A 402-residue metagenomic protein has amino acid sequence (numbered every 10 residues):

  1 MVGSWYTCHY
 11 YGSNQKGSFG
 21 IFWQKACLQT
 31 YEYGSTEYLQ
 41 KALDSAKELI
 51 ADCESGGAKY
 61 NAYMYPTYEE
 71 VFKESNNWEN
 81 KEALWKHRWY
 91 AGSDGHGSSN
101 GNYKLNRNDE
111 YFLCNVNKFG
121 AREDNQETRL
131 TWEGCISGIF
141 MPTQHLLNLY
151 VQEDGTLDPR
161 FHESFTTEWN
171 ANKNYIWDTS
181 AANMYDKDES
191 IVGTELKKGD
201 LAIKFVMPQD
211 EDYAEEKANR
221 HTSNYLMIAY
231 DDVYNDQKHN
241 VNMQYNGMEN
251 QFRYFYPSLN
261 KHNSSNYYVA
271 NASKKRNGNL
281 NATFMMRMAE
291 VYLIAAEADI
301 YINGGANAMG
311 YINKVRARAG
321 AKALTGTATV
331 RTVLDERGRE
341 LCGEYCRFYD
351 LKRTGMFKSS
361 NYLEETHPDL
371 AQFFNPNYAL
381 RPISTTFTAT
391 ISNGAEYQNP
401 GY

Functional and structural regions predicted by a protein language model:
V2, E37, K41-D44, E48 (+8 more regions): Extracytoplasmic/secreted proteins, especially bacterial periplasmic and envelope-associated proteins
V2-G3, I203, A389: Hydrophobic transmembrane signal anchors and adjacent membrane-proximal interface regions, especially in viral
S4-T7, Y11, L293, I300: Specific register positions within alpha-helical solenoid repeats of the TPR/Sel1-like families, i.e., one
T7-L226: An aromatic- and glycine-enriched ligand-binding surface/loop that stacks and positions planar moieties
A46-G57, D299-I302, R316-A319, R337: Sec/Tat-exported extracytoplasmic proteins
V71-M141, H239, M243-M285, A306-A317 (+1 more regions): Long, intrinsically disordered, low-complexity segments
P159-N313: C-terminal substrate/ligand-recognition segments
